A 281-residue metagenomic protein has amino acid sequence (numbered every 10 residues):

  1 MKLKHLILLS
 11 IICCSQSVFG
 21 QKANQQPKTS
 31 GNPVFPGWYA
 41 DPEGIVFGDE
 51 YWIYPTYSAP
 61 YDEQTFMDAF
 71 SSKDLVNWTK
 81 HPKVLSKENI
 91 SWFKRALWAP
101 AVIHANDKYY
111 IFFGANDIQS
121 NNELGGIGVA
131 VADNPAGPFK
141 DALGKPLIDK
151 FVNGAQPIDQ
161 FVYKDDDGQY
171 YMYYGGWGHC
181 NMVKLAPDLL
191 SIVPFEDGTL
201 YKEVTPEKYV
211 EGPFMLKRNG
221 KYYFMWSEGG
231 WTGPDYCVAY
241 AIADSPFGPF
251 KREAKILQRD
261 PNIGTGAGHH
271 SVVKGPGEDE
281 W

Functional and structural regions predicted by a protein language model:
M1-A23: Bacterial Sec-dependent N-terminal signal peptides
V18-W281: Carbohydrate-active catalytic/glycan-binding domains of CAZyme proteins, especially the secreted or lumenal ectodomains
